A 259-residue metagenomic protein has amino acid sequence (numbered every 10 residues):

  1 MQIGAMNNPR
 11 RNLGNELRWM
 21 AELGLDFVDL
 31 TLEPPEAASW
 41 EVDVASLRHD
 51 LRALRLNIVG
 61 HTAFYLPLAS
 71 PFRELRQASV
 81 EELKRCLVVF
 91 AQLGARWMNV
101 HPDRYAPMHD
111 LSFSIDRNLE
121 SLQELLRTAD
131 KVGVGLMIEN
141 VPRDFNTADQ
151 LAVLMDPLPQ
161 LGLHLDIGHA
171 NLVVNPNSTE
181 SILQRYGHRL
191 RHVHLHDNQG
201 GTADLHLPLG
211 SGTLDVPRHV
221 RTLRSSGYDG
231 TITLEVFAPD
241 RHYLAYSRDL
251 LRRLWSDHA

Functional and structural regions predicted by a protein language model:
M1-L87, A91, L158, R252-A259: N-terminal pre-domain/capping segments
Q2, R10-A21, A148-V153, P157-L165 (+1 more regions): Histidine-acidic metal/acid-base catalytic patches
Q2-N7, V28-L30, I58-T62, M98-V100 (+4 more regions): Hydrophobic faces of well-ordered beta-strands that scaffold small-molecule active sites in alpha/beta enzyme cores
N7-N15, T31-D43, P67-E74, A106-D110 (+4 more regions): Acidic-and-aromatic substrate-binding clefts and catalytic sites of carbohydrate-active enzymes
R11-G14, R52-A53, A69-G162, L172 (+1 more regions): Active-site acidic/histidine proton-transfer and metal-coordination neighborhood in alpha/beta enzyme cores
L25, A53-N57, L93-A95, K131-G133 (+3 more regions): A general structural motif
V42-R55, S121-T128, S181-R185, R218-T222: Catalytic-core regions built around general acid/base machinery
F64-P67, R104-P107, D197-D204: Conserved radical SAM core fold
